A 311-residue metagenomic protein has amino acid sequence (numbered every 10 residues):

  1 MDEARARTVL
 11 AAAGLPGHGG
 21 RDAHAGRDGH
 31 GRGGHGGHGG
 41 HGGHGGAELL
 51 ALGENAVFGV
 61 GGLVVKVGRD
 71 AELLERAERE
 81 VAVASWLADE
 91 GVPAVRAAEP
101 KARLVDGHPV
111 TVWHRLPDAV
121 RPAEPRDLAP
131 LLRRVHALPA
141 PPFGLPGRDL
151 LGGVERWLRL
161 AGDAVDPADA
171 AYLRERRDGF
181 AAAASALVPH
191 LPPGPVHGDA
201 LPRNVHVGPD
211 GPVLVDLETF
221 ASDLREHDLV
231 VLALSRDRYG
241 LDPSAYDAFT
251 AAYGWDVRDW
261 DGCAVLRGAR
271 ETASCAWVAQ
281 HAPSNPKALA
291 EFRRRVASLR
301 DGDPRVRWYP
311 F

Functional and structural regions predicted by a protein language model:
M1-V95, P209, F311: Conserved NTP-binding catalytic cores of kinases and kinase-like/nucleotidyltransferase enzymes across multiple kinase
L50-V65, A182-L229: Active-site acidic catalytic loop and adjacent metal/ATP-binding pocket of ATP-dependent phosphoryl transfer enzymes
E54, G59-G62, V105-P109, A269: A short, glycine/Asx- and small/polar-enriched loop/turn that sits immediately N-terminal to a beta-strand
K66-D106, D118-A137, G240: A conserved alpha-helical element in kinase catalytic cores
V110-D118: Short pocket-lining segment of the protein kinase catalytic domain that shapes the ATP-binding cleft
A119-Y172, L191-P193: A cross-family kinase active-site recognition segment
R156, L160-A164, A168, S244 (+1 more regions): ATP/Mg2+ or Mg2+-diphosphate-binding catalytic cores that bind nucleotide phosphates or diphosphates via glycine-rich
E226-R258, A269-S284: Active-site activation/catalytic loop segments of kinase-like enzymes and analogous catalytic loops in related
